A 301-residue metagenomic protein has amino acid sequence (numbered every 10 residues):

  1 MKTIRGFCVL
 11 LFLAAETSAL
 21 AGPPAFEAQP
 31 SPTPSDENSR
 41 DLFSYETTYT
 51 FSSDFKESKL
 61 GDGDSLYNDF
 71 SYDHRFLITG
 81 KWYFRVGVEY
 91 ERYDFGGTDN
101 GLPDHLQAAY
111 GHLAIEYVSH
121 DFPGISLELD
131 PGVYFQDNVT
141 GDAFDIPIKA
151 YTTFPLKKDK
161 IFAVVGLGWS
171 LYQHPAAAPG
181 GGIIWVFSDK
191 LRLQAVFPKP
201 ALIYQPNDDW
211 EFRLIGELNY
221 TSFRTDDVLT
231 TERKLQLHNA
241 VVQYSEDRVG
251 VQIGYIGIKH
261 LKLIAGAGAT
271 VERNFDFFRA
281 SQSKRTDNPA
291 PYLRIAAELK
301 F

Functional and structural regions predicted by a protein language model:
M1-R40, F301: Cleavable N-terminal export/targeting peptides
G22-D145, N239-R248, S281: Transmembrane beta-barrel domains of bacterial outer-membrane proteins
F43-F51, V86-R92, L127-V133, V165-W169 (+4 more regions): Transmembrane beta-barrel strands of outer-membrane/channel proteins
K59-D64, P103-H105, F135-F144, G168-A177 (+1 more regions): Solvent-exposed loop/turn segments connecting transmembrane beta-strands in outer-membrane beta-barrel proteins
G61, R92-G101, P198-V271, F275-R279 (+2 more regions): Outer-membrane beta-barrel translocator/channel fold
H74-F76, I115-S119, F154-L156, W169 (+6 more regions): Residue-level signature of outer-membrane beta-barrel architecture
I78-F84, D121-L127, D159-V164, K190-L193 (+3 more regions): Repeated loop/turn-to-beta-strand initiation elements of outer-membrane beta-barrel proteins
G181-I184, K190, I253-K259, T286-F301: Outer-membrane beta-barrel "beta-signal"
